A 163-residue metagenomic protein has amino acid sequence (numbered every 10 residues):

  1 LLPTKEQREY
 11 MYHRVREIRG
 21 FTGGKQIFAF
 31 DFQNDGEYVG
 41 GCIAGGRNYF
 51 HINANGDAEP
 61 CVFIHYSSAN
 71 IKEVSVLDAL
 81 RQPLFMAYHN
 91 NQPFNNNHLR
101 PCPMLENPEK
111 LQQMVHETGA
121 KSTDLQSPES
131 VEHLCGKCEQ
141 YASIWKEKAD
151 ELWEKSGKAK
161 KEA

Functional and structural regions predicted by a protein language model:
L1-G41, G45, A54-N55, E59 (+1 more regions): Radical SAM enzyme [4Fe-4S]-AdoMet core and its adjacent flexible, acidic and glycine-rich loops/tails across
G46-R47, N55, N96-L99: A structure-centric signal for secondary-structure junctions around beta-strands
F63-A163: Flexible mid-to-C-terminal extensions adjoining Fe-S/redox cofactors in radical SAM and related proteins
